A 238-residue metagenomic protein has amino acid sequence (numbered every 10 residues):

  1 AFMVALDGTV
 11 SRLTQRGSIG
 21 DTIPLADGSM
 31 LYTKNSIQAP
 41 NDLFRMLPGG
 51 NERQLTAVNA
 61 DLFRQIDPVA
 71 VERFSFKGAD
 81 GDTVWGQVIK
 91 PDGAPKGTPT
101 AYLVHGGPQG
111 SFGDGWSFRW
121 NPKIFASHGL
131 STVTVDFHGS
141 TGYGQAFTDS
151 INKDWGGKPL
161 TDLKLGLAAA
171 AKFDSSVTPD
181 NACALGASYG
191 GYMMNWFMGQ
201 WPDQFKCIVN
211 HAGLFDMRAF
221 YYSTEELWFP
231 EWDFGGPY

Functional and structural regions predicted by a protein language model:
A1-T98, P108-H128, A168-K172: Peripheral, non-catalytic segments that deliver or gate enzyme domains
N35, L103-G107, S188-G191: Glycine-rich His-Gly loop
T98-P99, D180: Nucleotide donor/acceptor-binding cores
A101-L103, C183: Outer-envelope exported proteins of Gram-negative bacteria
L103-G106, I124, T134: Structural cue for short, hydrophobic secondary-structure segments
S131: Residue-level detector of anion-binding/catalytic polar loops
T134-Y238: Active-site-proximal cap/loop segments of hydrolase catalytic domains
